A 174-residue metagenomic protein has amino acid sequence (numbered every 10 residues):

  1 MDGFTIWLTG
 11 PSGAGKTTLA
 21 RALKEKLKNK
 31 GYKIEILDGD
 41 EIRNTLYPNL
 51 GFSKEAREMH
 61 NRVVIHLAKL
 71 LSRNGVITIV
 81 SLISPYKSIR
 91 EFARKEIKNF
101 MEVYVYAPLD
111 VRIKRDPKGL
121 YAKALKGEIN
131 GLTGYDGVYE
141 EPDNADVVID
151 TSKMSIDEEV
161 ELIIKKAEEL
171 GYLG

Functional and structural regions predicted by a protein language model:
M1-T5: Extreme N-terminal, non-catalytic leader segments that precede Walker-type/kinase nucleotide-binding cores
L8: Hydrophobic anchor at the beta1->P-loop junction of P-loop NTPases
S12: The conserved Walker
K16: Conserved lysine of the Walker
R21-I65: Conserved substrate/cofactor phosphate-moiety recognition/catalytic segment in nucleotide-dependent phosphotransferases
I36, F100-Y104, D146-V148: Conserved beta-strand scaffold positions in the cores of enzyme catalytic domains, especially in NTP/NDP-utilizing
T45, L50-G51, A68-L125, G131 (+1 more regions): ATP-dependent NMP and nucleoside kinases share a basic, alpha-helical "lid"
Y106-L109, K114-L162, L170-G174: Small-molecule kinase domains that catalyze NTP-dependent phosphoryl transfer to phosphate-bearing small molecules
